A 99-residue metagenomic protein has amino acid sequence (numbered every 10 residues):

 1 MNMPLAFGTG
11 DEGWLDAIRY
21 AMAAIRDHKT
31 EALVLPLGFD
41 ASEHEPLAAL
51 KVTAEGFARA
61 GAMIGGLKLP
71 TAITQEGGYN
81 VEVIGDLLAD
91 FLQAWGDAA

Functional and structural regions predicted by a protein language model:
M1-A99: A general "terminal functional-core" signal
